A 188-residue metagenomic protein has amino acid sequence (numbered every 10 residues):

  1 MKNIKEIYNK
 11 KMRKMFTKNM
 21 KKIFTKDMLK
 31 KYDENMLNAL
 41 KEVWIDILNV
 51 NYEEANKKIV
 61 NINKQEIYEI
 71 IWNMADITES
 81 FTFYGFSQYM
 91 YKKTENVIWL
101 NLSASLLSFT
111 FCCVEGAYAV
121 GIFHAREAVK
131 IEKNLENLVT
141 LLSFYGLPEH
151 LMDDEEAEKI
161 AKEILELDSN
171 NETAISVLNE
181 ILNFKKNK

Functional and structural regions predicted by a protein language model:
K2-K11, F16, K21, T25 (+1 more regions): N-terminal alpha-helical scaffold/docking segments in eukaryotic complex subunits
N49, M74-G85, V114-V120, H150-D154: Helix-turn-helix repeat elements of alpha-solenoid scaffolds
Y52-K58, G121, D154-A157, A174: Solenoid-repeat scaffolds in large eukaryotic assemblies
K57-N73, K93-T110, N134-G146: Amphipathic alpha-helical repeat scaffolds of TPR domains
Q65-E79, N137-L151, T173-K188: TPR/TPR-like alpha-solenoid helical repeat scaffolds
Y89-M90, E127-A128, E163-I164: Canonical positions in the second alpha-helix
K92-K93, I131, L167: Structural marker of alpha-solenoid helical repeat scaffolds
